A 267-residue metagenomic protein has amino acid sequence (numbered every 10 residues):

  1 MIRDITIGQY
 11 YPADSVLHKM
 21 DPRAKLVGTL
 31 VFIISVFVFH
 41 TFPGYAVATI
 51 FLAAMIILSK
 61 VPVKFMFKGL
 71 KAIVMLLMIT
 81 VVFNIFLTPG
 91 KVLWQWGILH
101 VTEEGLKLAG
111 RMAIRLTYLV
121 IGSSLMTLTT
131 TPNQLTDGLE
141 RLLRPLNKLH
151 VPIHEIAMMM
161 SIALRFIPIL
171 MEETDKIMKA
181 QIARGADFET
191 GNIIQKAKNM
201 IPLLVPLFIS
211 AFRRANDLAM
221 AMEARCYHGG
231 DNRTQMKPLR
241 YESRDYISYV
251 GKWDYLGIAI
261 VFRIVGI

Functional and structural regions predicted by a protein language model:
M1-F42, A48-I57, R141-R144, K148-V151 (+3 more regions): Transmembrane alpha-helix interface motif
D14, F37, K60-F65, W96 (+4 more regions): Membrane-helix interfacial "entry" motifs
A46, P62-L70: Interfacial helix-loop-helix linkers and transmembrane-helix boundary segments in multi-pass membrane proteins
F51-V61, L76-I79: Alpha-helical transmembrane segments and their membrane-interface exit regions
G69-I73, L77, A113-T117, L207 (+3 more regions): Loop-to-transmembrane-helix entry motif
I73-A186: Juxtamembrane/interface alpha-helical elements of multi-pass membrane proteins
